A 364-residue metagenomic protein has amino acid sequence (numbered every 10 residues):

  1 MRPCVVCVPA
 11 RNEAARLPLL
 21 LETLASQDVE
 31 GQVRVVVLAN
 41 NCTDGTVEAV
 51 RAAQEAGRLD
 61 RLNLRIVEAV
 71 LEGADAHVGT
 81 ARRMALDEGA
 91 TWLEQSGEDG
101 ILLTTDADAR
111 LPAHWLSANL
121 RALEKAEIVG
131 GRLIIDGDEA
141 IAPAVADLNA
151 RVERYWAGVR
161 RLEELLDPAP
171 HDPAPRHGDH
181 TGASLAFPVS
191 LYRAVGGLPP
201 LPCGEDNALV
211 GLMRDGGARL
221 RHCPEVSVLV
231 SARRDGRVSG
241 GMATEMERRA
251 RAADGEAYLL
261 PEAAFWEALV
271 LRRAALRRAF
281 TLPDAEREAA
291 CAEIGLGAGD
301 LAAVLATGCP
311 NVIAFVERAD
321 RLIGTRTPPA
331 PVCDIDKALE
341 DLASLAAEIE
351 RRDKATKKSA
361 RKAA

Functional and structural regions predicted by a protein language model:
C4-R16, L20, Q27, V37-A39: A conserved hydrophobic helix/loop-capping motif in glycosyltransferases and polysaccharide synthases
L21-G73: Acidic donor-binding segment of Leloir-type glycosyltransferases
G45, S96-R121: Acidic donor-binding/catalytic loop of UDP-sugar-dependent glycosyltransferases, especially processive GT2
H114-R151: Conserved donor NDP-sugar-binding/catalytic core segment of glycosyltransferases
N149-H177: Short, flexible, basic/aromatic active-site loop/helix in glycosyltransferases
D179-V195: Conserved nucleotide-sugar donor-binding and metal-coordinating catalytic region shared by glycosyltransferases
C203-L209, C223: Acidic donor-binding loop at a coil-to-helix junction in glycosyltransferase catalytic cores that engages
R248-A364: Terminal low-complexity segments of carbohydrate-biosynthetic enzymes
